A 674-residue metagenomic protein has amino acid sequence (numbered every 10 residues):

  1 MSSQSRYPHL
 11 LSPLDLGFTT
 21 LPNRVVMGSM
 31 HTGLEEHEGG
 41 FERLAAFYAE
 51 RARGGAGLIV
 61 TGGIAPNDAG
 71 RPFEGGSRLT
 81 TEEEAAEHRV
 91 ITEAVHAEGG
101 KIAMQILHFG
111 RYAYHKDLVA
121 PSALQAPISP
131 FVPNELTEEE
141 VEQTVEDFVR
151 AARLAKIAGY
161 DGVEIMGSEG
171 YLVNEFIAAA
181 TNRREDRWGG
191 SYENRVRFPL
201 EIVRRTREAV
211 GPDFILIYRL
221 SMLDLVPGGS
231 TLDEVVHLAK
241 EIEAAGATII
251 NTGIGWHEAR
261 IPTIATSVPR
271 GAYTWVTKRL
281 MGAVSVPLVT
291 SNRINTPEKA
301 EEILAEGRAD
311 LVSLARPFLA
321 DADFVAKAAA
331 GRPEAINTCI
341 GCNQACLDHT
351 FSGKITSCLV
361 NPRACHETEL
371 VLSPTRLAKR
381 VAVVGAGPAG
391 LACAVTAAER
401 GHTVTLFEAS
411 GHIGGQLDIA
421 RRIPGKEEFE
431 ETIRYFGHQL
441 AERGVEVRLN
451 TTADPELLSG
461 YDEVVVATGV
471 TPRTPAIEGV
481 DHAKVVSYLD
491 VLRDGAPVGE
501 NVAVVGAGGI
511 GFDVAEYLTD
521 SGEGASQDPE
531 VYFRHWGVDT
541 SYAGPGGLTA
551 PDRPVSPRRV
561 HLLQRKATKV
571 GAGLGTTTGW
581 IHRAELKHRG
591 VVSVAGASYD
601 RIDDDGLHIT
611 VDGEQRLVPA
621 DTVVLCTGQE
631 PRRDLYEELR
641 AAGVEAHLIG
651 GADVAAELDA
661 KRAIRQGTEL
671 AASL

Functional and structural regions predicted by a protein language model:
M1-V384, P388, C393-E399, T403-V404 (+2 more regions): Flavin-dependent oxidoreductase catalytic cores
N67, Y218, G253-H257, E408-I423 (+3 more regions): Short connector loops at secondary-structure junctions
V203, E367-R376, E399, T403 (+4 more regions): Flanking helices and flexible, charged tails adjoining ferredoxin-like Fe-S electron-transfer domains in multi-subunit
I250, L280, I303, A315 (+7 more regions): Hydrophobic, well-ordered secondary-structure elements that form the walls of internal hydrophobic environments
T263-P269, V371-S373, A378, I419-E431 (+4 more regions): Short, contiguous acidic/charged loop-to-helix segments that flank catalytic cores in large enzymes
R308, L440-V447, D481-K484, S556-R558 (+2 more regions): A short helix-to-beta-strand connector/capping loop
K379-L406, R448-E456, G460, T468-I477 (+3 more regions): Rossmann-like dinucleotide/flavin-binding elements
G415-Y461, G571-A597: N-terminal Rossmann-like dinucleotide/flavin-binding domain of flavoprotein oxidoreductases that bind FAD/FMN
